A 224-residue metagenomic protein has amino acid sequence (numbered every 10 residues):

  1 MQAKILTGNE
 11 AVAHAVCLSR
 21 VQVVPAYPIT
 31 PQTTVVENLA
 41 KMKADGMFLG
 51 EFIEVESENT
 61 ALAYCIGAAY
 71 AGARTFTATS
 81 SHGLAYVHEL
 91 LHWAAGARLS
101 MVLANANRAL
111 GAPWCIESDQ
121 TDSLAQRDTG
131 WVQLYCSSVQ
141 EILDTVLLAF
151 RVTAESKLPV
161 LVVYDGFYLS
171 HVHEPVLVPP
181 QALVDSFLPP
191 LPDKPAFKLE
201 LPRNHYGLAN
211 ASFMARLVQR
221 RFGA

Functional and structural regions predicted by a protein language model:
M1-A125, G130, V139, L147 (+1 more regions): Thiamine diphosphate
G8, Y27, P31, E141 (+3 more regions): Short, contiguous, pocket-lining structural segments that sit at or immediately flank catalytic/ligand-binding sites
P25, L99, L158-V160, N204: Structural beta-strand/beta-sheet cores of well-ordered domains, especially the beta-sheet scaffolds that support
V132-Y135, Q140-V178: Conserved anion/nucleotide-ligand pocket segment
V160-A224: Conformationally flexible catalytic loops at phosphate/diphosphate-handling active centers
